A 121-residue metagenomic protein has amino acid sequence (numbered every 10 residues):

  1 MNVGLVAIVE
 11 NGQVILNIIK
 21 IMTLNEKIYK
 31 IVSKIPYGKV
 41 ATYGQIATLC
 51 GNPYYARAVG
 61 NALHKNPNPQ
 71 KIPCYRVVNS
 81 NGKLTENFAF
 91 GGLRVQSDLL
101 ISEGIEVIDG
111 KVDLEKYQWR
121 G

Functional and structural regions predicted by a protein language model:
N2-V3, Y37: Generic signature of intrinsically disordered, low-complexity, basic-rich segments and short cationic peptides
V3, V9-G12: Short hydrophobic alpha-helical segments enriched in small aliphatic residues
L5-V6, V112: Intrinsically disordered, low-complexity regions enriched in Ser/Pro/Gly/Gln/His and often acidic
A7, I15-I18: Composition-driven detection of intrinsically disordered, low-complexity segments
I18-G121: Nucleic acid-binding interface residues in structured DNA/RNA-binding domains, emphasizing the DNA-engaging scaffolds
